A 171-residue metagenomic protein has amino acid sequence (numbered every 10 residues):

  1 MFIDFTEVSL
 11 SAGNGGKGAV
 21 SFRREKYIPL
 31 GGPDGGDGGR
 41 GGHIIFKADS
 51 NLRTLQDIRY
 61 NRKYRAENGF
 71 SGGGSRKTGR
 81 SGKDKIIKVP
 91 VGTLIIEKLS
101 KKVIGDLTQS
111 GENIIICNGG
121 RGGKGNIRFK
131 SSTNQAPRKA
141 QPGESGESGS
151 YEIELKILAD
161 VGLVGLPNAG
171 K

Functional and structural regions predicted by a protein language model:
M1-A169: Conserved P-loop NTPase architecture
